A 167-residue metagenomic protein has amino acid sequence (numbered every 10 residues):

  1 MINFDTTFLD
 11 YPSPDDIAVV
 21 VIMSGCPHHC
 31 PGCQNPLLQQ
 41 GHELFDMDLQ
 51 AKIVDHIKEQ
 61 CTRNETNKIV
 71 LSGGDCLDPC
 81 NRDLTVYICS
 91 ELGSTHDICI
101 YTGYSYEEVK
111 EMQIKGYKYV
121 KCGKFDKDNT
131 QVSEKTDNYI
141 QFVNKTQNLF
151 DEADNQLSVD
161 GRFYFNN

Functional and structural regions predicted by a protein language model:
M1-I22, P27, N35-H42, R162 (+1 more regions): N-terminal [4Fe-4S]-dependent radical SAM core
T7-D15, T62-N64, S94-N167: Auxiliary Fe-S-binding modules of radical SAM enzymes
V19, I69, I98-I100: Hydrophobic faces of well-ordered beta-strands that scaffold small-molecule active sites in alpha/beta enzyme cores
M23-I69: Short, surface-exposed acidic-centric catalytic microdomains
S24, G74, G103: Cofactor-binding loop segments of dinucleotide-utilizing enzymes, especially the Rossmann-like FAD- and NAD(P)+-binding
L38, G74, K124-F125: Flexible loop residues that form catalytic and substrate-binding hotspots at small-molecule/glycan-binding clefts
Q40-H56, L77-K115, Y119: Canonical radical SAM enzyme core domain
E65-E91, Q131-N138, N144: Conserved glycine-rich "GG(E/T)P / GGGxP" loop and the immediately following alpha-helix in the radical SAM core
